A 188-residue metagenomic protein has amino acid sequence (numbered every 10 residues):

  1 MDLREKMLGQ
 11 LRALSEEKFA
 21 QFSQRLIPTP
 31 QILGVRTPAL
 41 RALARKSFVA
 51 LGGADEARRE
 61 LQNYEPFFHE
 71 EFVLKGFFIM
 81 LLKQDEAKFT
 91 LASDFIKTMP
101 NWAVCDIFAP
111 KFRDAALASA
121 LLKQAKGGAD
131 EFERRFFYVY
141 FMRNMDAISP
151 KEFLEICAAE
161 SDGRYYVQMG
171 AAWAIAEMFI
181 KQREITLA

Functional and structural regions predicted by a protein language model:
M1-A188: Alpha-helical scaffold domains
